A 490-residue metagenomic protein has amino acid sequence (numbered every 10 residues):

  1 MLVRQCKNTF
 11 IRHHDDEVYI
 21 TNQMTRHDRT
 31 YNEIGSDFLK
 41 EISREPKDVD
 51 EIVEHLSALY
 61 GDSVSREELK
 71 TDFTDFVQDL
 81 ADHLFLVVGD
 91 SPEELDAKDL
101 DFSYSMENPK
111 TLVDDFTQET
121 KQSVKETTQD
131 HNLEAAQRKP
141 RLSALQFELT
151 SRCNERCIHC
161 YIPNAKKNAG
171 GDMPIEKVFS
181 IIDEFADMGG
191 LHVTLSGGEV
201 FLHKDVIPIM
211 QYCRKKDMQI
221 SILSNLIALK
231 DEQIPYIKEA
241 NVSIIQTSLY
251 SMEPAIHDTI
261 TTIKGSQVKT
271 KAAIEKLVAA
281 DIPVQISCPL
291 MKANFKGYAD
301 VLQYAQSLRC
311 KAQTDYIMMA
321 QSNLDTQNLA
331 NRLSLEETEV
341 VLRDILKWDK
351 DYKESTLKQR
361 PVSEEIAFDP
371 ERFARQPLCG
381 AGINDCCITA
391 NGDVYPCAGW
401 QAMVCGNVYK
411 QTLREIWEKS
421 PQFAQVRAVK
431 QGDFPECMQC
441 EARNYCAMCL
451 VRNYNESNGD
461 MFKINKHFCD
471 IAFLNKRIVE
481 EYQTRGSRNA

Functional and structural regions predicted by a protein language model:
M1-T9: Hydrophobic packing positions characteristic of elongated beta-solenoid/beta-helix-type spike/fiber shafts
R12-S36: Short alpha-helical segments that sit at the start of domains
H27-L145, Q439: Long, charge-rich, low-complexity alpha-helical segments
S63, T71, F102-I244: Conserved alpha-helical substructure of the radical SAM core
K70, E239-S243, S248-N391, G399-V408: Radical SAM enzyme [4Fe-4S]-AdoMet core and its adjacent flexible, acidic and glycine-rich loops/tails across
L149-R156, G382, C437-N444: Cysteine-centered iron-sulfur cluster-binding motifs in ferredoxin-type domains/subunits of redox enzymes
G399-A490: Flexible mid-to-C-terminal extensions adjoining Fe-S/redox cofactors in radical SAM and related proteins
